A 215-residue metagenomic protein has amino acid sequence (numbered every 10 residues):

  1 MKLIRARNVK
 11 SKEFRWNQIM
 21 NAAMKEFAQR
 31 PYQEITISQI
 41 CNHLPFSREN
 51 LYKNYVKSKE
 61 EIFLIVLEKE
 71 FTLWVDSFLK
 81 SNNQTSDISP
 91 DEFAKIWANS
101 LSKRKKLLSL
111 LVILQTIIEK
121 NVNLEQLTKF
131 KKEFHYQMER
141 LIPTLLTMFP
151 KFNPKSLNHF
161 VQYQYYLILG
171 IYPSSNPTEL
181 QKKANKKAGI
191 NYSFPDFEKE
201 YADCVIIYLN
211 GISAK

Functional and structural regions predicted by a protein language model:
M1-R30, H43, N83-T85: Basic, helix-initiating cap at the start of DNA-binding domains
E13-M24, K53-L79: An amphipathic alpha-helix adjacent to DNA-recognition modules
E26, Q33-E61, I65: Helix-turn-helix
I65, L79-L107, F160-Q164: Hydrophobic alpha-helical connector segments
K103-E125, E179-A184: Amphipathic alpha-helical segments used for helix-helix packing
T116-L146: A contiguous binding-surface segment within folded domains or other stable secondary-structure elements
Y136-K151, L167-K215: C-terminal peripheral helix-coil segments that are non-catalytic and often amphipathic
T147-Y163: All-alpha amphipathic helical-bundle segments outside canonical DNA-binding/catalytic cores that form hydrophobic
